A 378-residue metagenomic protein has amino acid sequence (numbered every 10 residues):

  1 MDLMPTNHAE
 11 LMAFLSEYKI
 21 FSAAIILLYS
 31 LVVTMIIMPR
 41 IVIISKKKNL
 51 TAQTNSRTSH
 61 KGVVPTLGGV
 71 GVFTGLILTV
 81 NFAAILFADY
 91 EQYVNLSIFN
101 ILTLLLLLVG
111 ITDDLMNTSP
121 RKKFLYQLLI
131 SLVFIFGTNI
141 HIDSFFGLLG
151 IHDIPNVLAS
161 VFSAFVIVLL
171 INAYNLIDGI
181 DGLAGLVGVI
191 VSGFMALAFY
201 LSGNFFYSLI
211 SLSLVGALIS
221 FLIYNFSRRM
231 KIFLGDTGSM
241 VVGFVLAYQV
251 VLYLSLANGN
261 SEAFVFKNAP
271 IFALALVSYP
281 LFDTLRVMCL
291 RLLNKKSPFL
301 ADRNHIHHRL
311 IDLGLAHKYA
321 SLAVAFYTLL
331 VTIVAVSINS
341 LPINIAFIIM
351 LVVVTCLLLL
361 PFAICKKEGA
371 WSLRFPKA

Functional and structural regions predicted by a protein language model:
D2-N49, F73-A88, Q92-L104, L108 (+2 more regions): Alpha-helical transmembrane segments
Q53-L67: Juxtamembrane helix-capping/reentrant segments at transmembrane boundaries
K61-P65, L149-S160, F266-A273: Short aromatic-rich membrane-water interface segments that cap or initiate transmembrane helices in multi-pass membrane
L78-Y93, T112-T118, I135-L149, L254-L256: Transmembrane alpha-helix boundary signature
S97-L129, F134: Hydrophobic alpha-helical hairpins/lids featuring a short glycine-rich hinge
F145-I154, L315, L341: Membrane interface segments of multi-pass transport proteins and intramembrane proteases
L158-Y174, L183-A184: Function-critical hydrophobic alpha-helical transmembrane segments in multi-pass membrane proteins
